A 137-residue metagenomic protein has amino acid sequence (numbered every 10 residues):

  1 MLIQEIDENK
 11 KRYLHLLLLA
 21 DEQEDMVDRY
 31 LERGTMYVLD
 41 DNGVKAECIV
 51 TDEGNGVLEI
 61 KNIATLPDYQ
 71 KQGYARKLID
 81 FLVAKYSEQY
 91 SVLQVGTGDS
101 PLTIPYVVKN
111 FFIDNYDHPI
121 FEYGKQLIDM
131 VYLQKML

Functional and structural regions predicted by a protein language model:
M1-M26: Short amphipathic alpha-helix that is part of the acyltransferase structural core
V38, G43-A64: Conserved beta-strand in the GNAT
I63-Q70, G98: A short, internal acetyl-CoA/4′-phosphopantetheine-binding micro-motif in the GNAT/acyltransferase core
Y69, G73-F81: Conserved acetyl-CoA pyrophosphate-binding loop and the N-cap/start of the following alpha-helix in GNAT-like
K85-D99: Conserved GNAT acetyl-CoA-binding A-motif
D99-S100, I104, V108-L137: C-terminal "cap" of GNAT-fold acetyltransferases
